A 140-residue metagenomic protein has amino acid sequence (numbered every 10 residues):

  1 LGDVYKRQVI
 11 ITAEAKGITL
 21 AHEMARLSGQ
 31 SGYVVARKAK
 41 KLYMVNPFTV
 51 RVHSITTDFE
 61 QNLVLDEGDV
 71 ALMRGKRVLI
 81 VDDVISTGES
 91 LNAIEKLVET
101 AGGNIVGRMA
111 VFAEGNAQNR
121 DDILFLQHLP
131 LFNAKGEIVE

Functional and structural regions predicted by a protein language model:
L1-Y5: Short, small-residue-biased leader/transition segments that mark boundaries at the very start of proteins
R7-E14: Short glycine-rich phosphate-binding loop at a beta-alpha junction
A15, K38-K40, A113-E114: Short, ordered loop/turn segments at secondary-structure junctions
T19-S28, E95: Short Gly/Thr/Asp-enriched flexible loops that form oxyanion-binding sites at enzyme active sites
G29-S31, G102-G103: A short helix->loop->beta-strand "cap" motif at the edges of active sites that frequently abuts
S31-V78: Short, glycine/charge-rich flexible loops or terminal/linker lids adjacent to PRPP-binding catalytic cores
D83, G88: Conserved G/P- and acidic residue-centered "switch" motifs that form tight phosphate/ATP-binding loops in soluble
N92-E140: PRPP-dependent phosphoribosyltransferase catalytic core
